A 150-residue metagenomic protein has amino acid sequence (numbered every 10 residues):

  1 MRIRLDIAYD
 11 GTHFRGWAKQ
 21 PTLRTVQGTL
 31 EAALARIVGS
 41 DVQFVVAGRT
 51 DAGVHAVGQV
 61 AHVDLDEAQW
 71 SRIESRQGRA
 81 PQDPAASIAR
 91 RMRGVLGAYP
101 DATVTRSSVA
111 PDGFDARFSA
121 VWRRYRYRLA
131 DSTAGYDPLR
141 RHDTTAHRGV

Functional and structural regions predicted by a protein language model:
M1-V150: Structured-RNA-binding interfaces characteristic of tRNA pseudouridine synthases
